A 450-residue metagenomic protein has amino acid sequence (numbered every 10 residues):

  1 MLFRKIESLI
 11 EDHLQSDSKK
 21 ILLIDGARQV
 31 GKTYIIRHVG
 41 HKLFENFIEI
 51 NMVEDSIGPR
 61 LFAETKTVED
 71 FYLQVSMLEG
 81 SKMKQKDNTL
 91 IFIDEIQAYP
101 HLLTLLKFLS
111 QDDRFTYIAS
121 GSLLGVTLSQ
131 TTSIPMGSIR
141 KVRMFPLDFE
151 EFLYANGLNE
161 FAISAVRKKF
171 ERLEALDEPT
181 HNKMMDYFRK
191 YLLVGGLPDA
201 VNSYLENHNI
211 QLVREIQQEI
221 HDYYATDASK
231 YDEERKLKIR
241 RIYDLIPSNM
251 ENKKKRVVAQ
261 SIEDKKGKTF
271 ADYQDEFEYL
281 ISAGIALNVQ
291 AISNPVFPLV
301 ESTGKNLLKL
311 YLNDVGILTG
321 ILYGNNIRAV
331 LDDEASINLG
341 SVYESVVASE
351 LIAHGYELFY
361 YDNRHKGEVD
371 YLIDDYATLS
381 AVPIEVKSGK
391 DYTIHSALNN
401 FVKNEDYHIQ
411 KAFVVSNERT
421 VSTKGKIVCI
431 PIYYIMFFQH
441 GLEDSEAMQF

Functional and structural regions predicted by a protein language model:
M1-D17: Pre-Walker A adenine-sensing motif
I24: Hydrophobic anchor at the beta1->P-loop junction of P-loop NTPases
K32: Conserved lysine of the Walker
I35, V39: Hydrophobic positions on the alpha1 helix immediately C-terminal to the Walker A/P-loop
T116-S122, R143: Structural recognition of the conserved hydrophobic beta-strand(s) that form the central parallel beta-sheet of P-loop
S129-E251: Interdomain motor-coupling "hinge/lid" segment immediately C-terminal to the ATP-binding subdomain of NTP-driven enzymes
N202-Y376: Accessory nucleic acid-recognition modules appended to NTPase machines
E418-F450: Domain-level recognition of nuclease-like catalytic cores that cleave nucleotide substrates
